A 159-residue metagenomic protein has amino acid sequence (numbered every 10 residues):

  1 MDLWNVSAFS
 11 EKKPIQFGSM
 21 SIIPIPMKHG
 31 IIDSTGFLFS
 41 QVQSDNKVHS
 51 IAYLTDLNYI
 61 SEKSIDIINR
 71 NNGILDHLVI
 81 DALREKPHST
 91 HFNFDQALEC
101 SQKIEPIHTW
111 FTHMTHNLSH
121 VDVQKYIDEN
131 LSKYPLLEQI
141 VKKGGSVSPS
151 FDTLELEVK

Functional and structural regions predicted by a protein language model:
M1-D2, K47, Q139-G144: Short helix-terminating capping/connector loops at secondary-structure junctions
M1-V6, K125-E129: Active-site neighborhood of divalent metal-dependent phosphoester bond hydrolases
D2, G18-M20, N72-G73, I104: Structured loop/turn residues at beta-strand edges in well-structured enzyme cores
W4-D66, D152-K159: Core dinuclear metal-dependent hydrolase active-site scaffold
S61-K159: Binuclear metal-ion centers of metallo-dependent hydrolases, dominated by the metallo-beta-lactamase
